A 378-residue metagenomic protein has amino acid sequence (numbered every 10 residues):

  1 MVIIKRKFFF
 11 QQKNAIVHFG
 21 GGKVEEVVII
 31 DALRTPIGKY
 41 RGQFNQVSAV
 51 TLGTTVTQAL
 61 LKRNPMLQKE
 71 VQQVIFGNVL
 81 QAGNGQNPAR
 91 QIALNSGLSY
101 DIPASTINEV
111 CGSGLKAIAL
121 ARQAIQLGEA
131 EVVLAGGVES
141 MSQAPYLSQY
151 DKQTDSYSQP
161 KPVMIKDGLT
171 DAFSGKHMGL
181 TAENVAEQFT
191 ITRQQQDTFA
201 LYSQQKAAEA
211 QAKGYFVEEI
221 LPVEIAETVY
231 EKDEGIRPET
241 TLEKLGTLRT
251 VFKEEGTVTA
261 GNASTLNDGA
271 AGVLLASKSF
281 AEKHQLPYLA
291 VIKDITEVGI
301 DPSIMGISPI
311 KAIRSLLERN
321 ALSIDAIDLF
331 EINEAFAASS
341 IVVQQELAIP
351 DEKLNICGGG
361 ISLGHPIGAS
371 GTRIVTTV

Functional and structural regions predicted by a protein language model:
R6, I16-V56, S113, A117-D155 (+3 more regions): Conserved beta-strand-centric core segments of catalytic alpha/beta enzyme folds
R34-T35, Q46-T55, R63, Q195-K283 (+4 more regions): N-terminal extracellular/periplasmic Venus flytrap/periplasmic-binding protein-like
N45-G112, K116-V133, V138-Y157, I220-K232 (+2 more regions): Conserved beta-ketoacyl condensing-enzyme motif
A49-P65, P88-I92, A117-L120, M178-V185 (+5 more regions): Short, well-ordered amphipathic alpha-helical segments that serve as non-catalytic structural scaffolds within diverse
N78-E131, F173-H177, E239-T265, E346-V378: Conserved catalytic cysteine-centered active-site region of acyl-thioester-dependent Claisen-condensing enzymes
I107-E139, A186-Y215, V273-S279, Q344 (+1 more regions): Active-site-proximal alpha-helical scaffold in enzymes
Q159-Q194: A glycine/threonine-rich phosphate-anchoring loop and its flanking beta-alpha core in nucleotide/phosphate-binding
K278-A326: Glycine- and Gly-Pro-enriched alpha-helical subdomains that act as flexible, kink-prone "lid/hinge" or packing modules
